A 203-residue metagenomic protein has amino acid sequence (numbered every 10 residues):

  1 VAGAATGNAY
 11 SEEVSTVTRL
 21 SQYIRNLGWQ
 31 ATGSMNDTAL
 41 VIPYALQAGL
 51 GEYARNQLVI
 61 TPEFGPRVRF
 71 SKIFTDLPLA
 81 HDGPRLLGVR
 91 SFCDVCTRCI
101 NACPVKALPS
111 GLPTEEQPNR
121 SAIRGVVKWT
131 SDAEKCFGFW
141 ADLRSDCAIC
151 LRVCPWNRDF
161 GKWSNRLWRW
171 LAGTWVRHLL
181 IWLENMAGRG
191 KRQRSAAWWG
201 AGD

Functional and structural regions predicted by a protein language model:
V1-W156, R166-G173: Catalytic cores of enzyme domains
W156, G161, N165-D203: Iron-sulfur (Fe-S) cluster-binding modules
